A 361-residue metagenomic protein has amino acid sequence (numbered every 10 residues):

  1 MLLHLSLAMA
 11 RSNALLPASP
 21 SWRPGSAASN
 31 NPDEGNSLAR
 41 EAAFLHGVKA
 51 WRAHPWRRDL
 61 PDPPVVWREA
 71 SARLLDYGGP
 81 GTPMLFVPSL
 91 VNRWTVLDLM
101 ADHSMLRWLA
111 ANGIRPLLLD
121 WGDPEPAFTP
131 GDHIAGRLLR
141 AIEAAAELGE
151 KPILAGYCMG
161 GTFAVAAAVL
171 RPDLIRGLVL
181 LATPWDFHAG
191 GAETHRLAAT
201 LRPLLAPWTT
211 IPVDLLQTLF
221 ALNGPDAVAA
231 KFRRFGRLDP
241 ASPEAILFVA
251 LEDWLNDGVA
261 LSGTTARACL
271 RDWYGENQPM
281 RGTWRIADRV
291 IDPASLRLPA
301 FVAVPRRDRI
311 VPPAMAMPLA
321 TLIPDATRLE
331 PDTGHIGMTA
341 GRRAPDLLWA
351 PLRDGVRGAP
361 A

Functional and structural regions predicted by a protein language model:
M1-R57: N-terminal targeting or regulatory segments adjacent to alpha/beta-hydrolase or S9 domains
M1-S26, A155, A164-T264: Alpha/beta-hydrolase-fold enzymes
W51-R52, R57-E125: Short, surface-exposed "cap/lid" segments of acyl-processing enzymes
P124-T129, G136-P152, F163-V165: Conserved acidic catalytic loop of the alpha/beta-hydrolase fold
A155-Y157, G161, P305: Conserved alpha/beta-hydrolase "nucleophile elbow" surrounding the catalytic nucleophile
L296, V302-V304, D308: Short beta-strand/loop motif that positions the catalytic acidic residue of the alpha/beta-hydrolase fold
R309-M315: Conserved alpha/beta-hydrolase "acid-adjacent" motif
I310, R328, T333-L347: Catalytic histidine-centered segment of alpha/beta-hydrolase-like enzymes
